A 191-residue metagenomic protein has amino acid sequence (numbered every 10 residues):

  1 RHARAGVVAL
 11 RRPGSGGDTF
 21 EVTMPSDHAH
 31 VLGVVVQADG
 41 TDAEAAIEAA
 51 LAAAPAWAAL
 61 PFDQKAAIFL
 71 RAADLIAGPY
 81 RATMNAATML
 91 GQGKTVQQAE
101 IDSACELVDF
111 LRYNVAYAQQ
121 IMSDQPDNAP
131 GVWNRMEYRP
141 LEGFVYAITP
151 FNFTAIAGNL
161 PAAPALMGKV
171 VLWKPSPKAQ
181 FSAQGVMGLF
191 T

Functional and structural regions predicted by a protein language model:
R1-V34: Hydrophobic face of amphipathic alpha-helices that form TPR/SEL1-like repeat modules and related alpha-solenoid
A3-G16, L60-F69, T83-M89, A99-S103 (+1 more regions): Short coil/turn segments at secondary-structure boundaries
M24-S26, V35-D39, A86, Q92 (+4 more regions): Active-site proximal loops enriched in glycine and acidic residues that flank catalytic Cys/His/Asp and coordinate
A29, A50, K65, T88 (+1 more regions): Residue-level signal for inorganic ion chemistry
Q37, T41-L51, P55-A56, A66-A82 (+2 more regions): Long amphipathic alpha-helix in the N-terminal Rossmann-like dinucleotide-binding domain of NAD(P)-dependent
R71, A87, F110-Y113, G185 (+1 more regions): Alpha-helical scaffold segments in soluble metabolic enzymes
M89, A118-T191: Rossmann-like NAD(P) dinucleotide-binding subdomain of oxidoreductase/dehydrogenase enzymes
